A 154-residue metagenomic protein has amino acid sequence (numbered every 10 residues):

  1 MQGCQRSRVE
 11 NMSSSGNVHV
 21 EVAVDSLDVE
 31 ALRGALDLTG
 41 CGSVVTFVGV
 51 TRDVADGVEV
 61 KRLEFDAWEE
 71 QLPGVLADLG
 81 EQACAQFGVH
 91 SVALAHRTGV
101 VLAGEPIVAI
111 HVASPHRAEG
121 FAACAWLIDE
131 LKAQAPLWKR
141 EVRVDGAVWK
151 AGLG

Functional and structural regions predicted by a protein language model:
Q2-C4, R8-I107, A113-G154: N-terminal, polar/charged subdomain of small-to-medium soluble alpha/beta proteins
